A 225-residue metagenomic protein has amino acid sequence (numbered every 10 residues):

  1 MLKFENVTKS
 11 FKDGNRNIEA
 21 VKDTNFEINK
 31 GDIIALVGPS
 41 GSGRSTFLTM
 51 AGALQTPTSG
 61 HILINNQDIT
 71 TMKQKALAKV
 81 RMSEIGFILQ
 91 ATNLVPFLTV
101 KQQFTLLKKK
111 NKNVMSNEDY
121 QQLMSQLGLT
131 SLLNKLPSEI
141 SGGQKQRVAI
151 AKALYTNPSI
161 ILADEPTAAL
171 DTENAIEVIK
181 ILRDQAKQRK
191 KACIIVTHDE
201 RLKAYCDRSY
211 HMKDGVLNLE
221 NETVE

Functional and structural regions predicted by a protein language model:
K12-G14, Q102-N117, Q126: ABC-type ATPase nucleotide-binding domains, specifically the catalytic core motifs of the NBD
G52: Helix-to-loop junction immediately C-terminal to a conserved catalytic motif
G60-D68: Conserved ABC transporter NBD signature motif
I69-G86: ABC ATPase NBD coupling module
K135-S138, T156, R189: Conserved signature/switch motifs of ABC ATPase nucleotide-binding domains
L136-I140, Q144-Q146: Conserved ABC ATPase signature
I161-D164: Catalytic Walker B motif of ABC-type/P-loop ATPase nucleotide-binding domains
